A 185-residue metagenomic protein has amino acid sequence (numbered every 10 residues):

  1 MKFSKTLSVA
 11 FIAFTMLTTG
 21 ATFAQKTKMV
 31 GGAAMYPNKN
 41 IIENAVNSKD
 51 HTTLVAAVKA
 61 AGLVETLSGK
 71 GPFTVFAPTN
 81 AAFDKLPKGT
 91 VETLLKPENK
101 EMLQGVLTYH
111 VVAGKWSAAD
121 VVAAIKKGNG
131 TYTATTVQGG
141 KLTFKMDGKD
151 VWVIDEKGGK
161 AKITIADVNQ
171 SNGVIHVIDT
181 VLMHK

Functional and structural regions predicted by a protein language model:
M1-K26: Bacterial Sec-dependent N-terminal signal peptides
S4, F23-K185: Mature, structured domains of secreted/extracytosolic soluble proteins
